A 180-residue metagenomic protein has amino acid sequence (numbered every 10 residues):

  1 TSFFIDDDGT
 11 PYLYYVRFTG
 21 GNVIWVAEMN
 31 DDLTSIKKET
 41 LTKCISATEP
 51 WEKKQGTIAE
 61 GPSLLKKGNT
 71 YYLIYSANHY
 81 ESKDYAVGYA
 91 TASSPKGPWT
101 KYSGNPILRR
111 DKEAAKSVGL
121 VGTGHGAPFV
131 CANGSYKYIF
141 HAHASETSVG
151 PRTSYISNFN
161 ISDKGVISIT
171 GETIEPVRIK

Functional and structural regions predicted by a protein language model:
T1-K180: Carbohydrate-active catalytic/glycan-binding domains of CAZyme proteins, especially the secreted or lumenal ectodomains
